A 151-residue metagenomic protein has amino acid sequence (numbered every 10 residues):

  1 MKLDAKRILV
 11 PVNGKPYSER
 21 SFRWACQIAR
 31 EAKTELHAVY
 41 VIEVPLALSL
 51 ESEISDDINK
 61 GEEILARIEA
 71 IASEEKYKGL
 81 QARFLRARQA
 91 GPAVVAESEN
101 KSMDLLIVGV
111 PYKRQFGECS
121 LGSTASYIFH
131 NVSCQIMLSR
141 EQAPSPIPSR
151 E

Functional and structural regions predicted by a protein language model:
M1-L3, S73-L106, S126, P146-E151: Structural beta-alpha unit
K2-E51, E74-E75, L80, N131: Small/aliphatic-rich secondary-structure junction motif
S21, L48-E51, P92-V95, E118-C119 (+1 more regions): Short, well-ordered secondary-structure micro-motifs
W24, D57-A70, A93: Short, solvent-exposed amphipathic alpha-helices that sit in or adjacent to ligand/effector-binding or catalytic
V39-E63, R83, P146-E151: Acidic, proline/glycine-rich short linear motifs
Y40, G109-P111, R140-E141: Short secondary-structure boundary segments
V108-N131, S145-P148: Glycine-rich, Arg-bearing micro-motifs that act as flexible, cationic patches
C134-P146: Short, flexible loop segments at boundaries between secondary-structure elements
